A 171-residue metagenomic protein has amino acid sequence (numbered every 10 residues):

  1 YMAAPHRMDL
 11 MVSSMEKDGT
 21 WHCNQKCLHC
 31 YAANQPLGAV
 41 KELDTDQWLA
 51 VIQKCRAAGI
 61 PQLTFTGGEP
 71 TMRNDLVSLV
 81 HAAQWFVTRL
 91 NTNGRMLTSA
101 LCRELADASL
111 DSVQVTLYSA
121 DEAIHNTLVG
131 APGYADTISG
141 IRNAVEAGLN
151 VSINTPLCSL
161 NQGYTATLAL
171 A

Functional and structural regions predicted by a protein language model:
Y1-S112: Conserved alpha-helical substructure of the radical SAM core
P36, P70-M72, G94-S99, Q114-A131 (+1 more regions): Conserved radical SAM core fold
D44-Q47, A131-D136, A166-A169: Charged helix-capping and loop-helix junction motifs
L63-T64, V115-L117, S152-T155: Short beta-strands and strand-loop turn motifs
A100-R103, S159-A171: Catalytic cores of alpha/beta
A106-V113, A131-D136, G140-N143, A147: Ligand-binding grooves and catalytic loops that recognize ribose/phosphate and carbohydrate rings, and esterified lipid
G140-A166: Conserved strand-turn element in the central/C-terminal portion of the radical SAM core barrel that lines
